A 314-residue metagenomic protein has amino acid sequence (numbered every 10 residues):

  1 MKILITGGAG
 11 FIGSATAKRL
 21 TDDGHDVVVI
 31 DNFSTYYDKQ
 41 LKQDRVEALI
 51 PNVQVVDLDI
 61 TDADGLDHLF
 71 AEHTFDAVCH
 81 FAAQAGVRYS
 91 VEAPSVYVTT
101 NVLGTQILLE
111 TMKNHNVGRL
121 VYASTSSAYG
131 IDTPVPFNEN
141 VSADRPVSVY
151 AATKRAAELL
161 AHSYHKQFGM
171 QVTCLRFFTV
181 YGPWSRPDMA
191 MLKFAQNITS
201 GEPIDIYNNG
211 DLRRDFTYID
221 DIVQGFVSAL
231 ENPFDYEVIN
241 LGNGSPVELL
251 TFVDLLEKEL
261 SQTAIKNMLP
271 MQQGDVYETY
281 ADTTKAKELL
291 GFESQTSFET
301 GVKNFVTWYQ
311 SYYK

Functional and structural regions predicted by a protein language model:
M1-V180, T296, Y312: N-terminal Rossmann-like NAD(P)+-binding domain of SDR-like oxidoreductases, especially those catalyzing
Y36-L41, M189, L249, P270-K285: Active-site loop of classical SDR/Rossmann-like NAD(P)-dependent oxidoreductases, centered on the catalytic Tyr-X3-Lys
G65, I107-T111, F216, D221-Q224 (+1 more regions): Conserved mid-core alpha-helix of short-chain dehydrogenase/reductase
R155, M170-T173, V180-K193, S200-P203 (+5 more regions): Glycine/proline-rich active-site loop of Rossmann-fold NAD(P)-dependent oxidoreductases
A156, L160, Y164, F194 (+2 more regions): Hydrophobic alpha-helix immediately C-terminal to the catalytic Tyr-X-X-X-Lys motif of short-chain
I219, Q272-E293, S297, N304: Conserved C-terminal active-site "lid" loop/helix of NAD(P)H-dependent oxidoreductases that clamps the redox cofactor
I222, F226, L241, F252 (+2 more regions): Non-catalytic, hydrophobic alpha-helical segments
F298-K314: Amphipathic terminal alpha-helices
